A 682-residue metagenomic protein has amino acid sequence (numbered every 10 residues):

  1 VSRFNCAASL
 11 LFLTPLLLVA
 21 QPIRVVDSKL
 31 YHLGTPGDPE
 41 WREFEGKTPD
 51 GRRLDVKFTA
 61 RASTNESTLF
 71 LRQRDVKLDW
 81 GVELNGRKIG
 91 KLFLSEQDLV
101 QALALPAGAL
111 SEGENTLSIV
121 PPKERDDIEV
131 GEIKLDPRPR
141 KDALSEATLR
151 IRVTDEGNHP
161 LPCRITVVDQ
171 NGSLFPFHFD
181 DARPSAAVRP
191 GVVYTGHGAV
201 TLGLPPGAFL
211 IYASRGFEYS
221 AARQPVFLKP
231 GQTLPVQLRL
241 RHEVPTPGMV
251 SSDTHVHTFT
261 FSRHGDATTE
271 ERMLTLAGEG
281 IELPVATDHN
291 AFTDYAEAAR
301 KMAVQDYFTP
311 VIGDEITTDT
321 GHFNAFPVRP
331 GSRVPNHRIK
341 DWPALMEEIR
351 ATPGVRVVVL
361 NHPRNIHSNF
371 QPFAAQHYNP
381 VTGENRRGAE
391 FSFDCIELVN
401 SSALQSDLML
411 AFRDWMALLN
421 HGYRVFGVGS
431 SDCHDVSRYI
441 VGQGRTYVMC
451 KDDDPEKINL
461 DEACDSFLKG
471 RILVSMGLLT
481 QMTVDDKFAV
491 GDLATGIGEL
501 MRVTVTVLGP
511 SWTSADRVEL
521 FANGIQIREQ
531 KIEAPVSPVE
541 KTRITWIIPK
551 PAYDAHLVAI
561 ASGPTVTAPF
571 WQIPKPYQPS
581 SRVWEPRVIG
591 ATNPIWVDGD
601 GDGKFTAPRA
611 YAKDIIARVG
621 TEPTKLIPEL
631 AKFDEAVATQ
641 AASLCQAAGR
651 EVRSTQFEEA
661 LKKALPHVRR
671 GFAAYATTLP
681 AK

Functional and structural regions predicted by a protein language model:
V1-F4: N-terminal secretory signal peptides that target proteins for export/translocation
A7-L17: Bacterial N-terminal signal peptides
Q21-L94, D98-I151, E156, M501: Beta-strand-rich recognition domains
Q73-D75, G86-K88, P121-K123, V167-N171 (+7 more regions): A mature extracytoplasmic/lumenal domain signature
K141-L144, V236-G248: Conserved "repeat-terminator" motif of extracellular CCP/Sushi domains
D155-G203, A208-E243, P353, M416 (+2 more regions): C-terminal functional module detector
A221, H242-A375, S401, Q405-L410 (+10 more regions): A metal-dependent hydrolase metal-coordination microenvironment
H367-F393, D435-C450: Substrate-binding cleft/loops of secretory-pathway carbohydrate-active enzymes
